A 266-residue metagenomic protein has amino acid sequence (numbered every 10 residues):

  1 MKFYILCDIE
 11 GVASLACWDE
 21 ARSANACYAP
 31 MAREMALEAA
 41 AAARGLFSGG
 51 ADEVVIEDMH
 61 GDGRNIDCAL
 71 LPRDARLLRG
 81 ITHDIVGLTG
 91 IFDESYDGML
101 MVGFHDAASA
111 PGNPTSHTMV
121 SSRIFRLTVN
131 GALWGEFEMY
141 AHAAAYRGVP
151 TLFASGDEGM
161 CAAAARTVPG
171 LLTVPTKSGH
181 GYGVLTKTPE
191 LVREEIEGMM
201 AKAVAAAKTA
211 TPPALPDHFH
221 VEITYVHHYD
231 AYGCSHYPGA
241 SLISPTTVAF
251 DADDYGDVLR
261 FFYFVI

Functional and structural regions predicted by a protein language model:
M1-Y4: Extreme N-terminal starter segment of soluble prokaryotic enzymes
L6-C7, E57-D58, M99-F104, A154-S155 (+1 more regions): Short beta-strand segments
E20-R44: Short catalytic helix/loop segments, enriched in acidic residues and glycine and frequently bearing histidine
G61, N65-D74: Glycine-rich loop at the start of a catalytic domain that most often binds anionic cofactors/ligands
R73-F92: A glycine-rich helix N-cap at a beta->alpha junction
H83-D84, S121-R147, G156-G159: Active-site glycine-rich loop that binds ribose-phosphate moieties when present
A143-T151, S155-V204: Active-site rim beta-loop-alpha module in soluble metabolic enzymes
G179, V192-R193, E197-I266: C-terminal accessory domains and tails appended to enzymatic cores
